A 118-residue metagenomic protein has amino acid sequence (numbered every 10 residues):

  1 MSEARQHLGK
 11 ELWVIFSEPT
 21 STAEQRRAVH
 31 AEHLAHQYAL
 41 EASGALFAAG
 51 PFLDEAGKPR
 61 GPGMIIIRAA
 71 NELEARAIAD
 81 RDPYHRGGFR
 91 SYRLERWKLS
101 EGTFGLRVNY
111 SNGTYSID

Functional and structural regions predicted by a protein language model:
M1-D118: Conserved, structured core segments of small domains
